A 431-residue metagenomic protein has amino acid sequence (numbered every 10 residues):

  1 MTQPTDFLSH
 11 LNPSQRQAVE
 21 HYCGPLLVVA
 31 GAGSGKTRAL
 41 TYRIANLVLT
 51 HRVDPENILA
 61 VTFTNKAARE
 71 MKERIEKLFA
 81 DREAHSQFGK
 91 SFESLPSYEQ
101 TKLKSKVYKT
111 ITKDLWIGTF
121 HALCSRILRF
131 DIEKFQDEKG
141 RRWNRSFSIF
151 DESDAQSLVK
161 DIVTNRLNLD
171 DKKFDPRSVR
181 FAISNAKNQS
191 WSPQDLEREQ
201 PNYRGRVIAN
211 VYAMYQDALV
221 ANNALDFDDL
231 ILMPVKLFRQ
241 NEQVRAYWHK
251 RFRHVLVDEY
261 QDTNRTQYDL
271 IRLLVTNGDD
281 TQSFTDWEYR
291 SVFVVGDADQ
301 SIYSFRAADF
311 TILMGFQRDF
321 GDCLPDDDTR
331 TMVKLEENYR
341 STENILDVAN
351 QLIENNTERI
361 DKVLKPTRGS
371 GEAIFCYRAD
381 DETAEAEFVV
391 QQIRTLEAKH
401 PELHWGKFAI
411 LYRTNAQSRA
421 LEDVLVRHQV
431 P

Functional and structural regions predicted by a protein language model:
M1-E138, A246, W287-Y289, Q300 (+1 more regions): P-loop NTPase Walker
T2-Q3, F7-H10, N46-L49, R265-A379 (+1 more regions): Conserved RecA-like helicase ATPase core segment that couples NTP binding/hydrolysis to strand translocation
L8-L11, R16-E20, G24-A30, E56 (+4 more regions): Inter-lobe coupling/hinge region of RecA-like P-loop helicase motors
Y22, V107-W116, I132-D229, F252 (+3 more regions): ATP-hydrolysis module of ASCE/P-loop NTPase motor domains, specifically the Walker B Asp-Glu catalytic pair
A32, A67, F252-T263, Q267 (+1 more regions): Conserved Walker B
D54-N65, I75, L115-I117, D258 (+5 more regions): Conserved RecA-like ASCE P-loop NTPase motor core of nucleic-acid helicases/translocases
A67, M71, I75, V244 (+6 more regions): Helical "lid/switch" subdomain of P-loop NTPase nucleotide-binding domains
H121-C124, R206-H254, N264-L270, L274-D280: Conserved helicase/translocase P-loop NTPase motor core
